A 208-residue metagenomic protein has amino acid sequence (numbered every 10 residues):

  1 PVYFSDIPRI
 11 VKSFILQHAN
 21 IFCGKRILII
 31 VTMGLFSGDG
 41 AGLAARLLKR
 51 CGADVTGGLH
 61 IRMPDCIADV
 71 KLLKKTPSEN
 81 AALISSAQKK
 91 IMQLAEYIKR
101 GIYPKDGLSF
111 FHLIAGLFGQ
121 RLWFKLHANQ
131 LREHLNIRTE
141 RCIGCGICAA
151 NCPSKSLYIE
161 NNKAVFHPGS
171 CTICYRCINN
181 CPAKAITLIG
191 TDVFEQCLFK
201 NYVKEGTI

Functional and structural regions predicted by a protein language model:
P1: Conserved glycine-rich "GG(E/T)P / GGGxP" loop and the immediately following alpha-helix in the radical SAM core
F4-K125, R132, D192, Q196 (+1 more regions): FMN-binding flavodoxin-like domain, especially the glycine-rich phosphate-binding loop
F111-E133, G144-N162: Short, charged low-complexity linear segments at domain edges
I137, I143, I147-V165, R176-F194: Iron-sulfur cluster-binding cysteine motifs and their immediate structural context in ferredoxin-like electron-transfer
K200-I208: Short, intrinsically disordered terminal segments enriched in charged and Pro/Gly residues
